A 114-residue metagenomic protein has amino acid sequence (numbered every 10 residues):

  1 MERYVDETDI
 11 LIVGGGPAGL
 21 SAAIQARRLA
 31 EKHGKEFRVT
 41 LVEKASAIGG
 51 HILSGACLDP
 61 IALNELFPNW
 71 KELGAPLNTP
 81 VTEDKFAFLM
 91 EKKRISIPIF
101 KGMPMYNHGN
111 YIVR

Functional and structural regions predicted by a protein language model:
V5-E7, K35-R114: Conserved N-terminal/central alpha/beta ligand/cofactor-binding core
D9-T40: N-terminal Rossmann-like FAD-binding beta1-loop-alpha1 element of flavoenzymes
